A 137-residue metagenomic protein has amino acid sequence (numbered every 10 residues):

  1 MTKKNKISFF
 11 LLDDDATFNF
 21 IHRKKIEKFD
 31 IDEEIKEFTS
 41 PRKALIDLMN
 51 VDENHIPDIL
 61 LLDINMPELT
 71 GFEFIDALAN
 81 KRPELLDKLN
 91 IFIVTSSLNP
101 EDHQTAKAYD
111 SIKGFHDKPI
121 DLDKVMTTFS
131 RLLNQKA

Functional and structural regions predicted by a protein language model:
I7-T17, H22-I26: Conserved acidic segment of CheY-like receiver
E37-I46, G71: Helix N-cap/capping motif at the beta->alpha junctions
I46, F72-L85: Short amphipathic alpha-helix used as the core "switch/output" element in two-component signaling
N54-L61: Active-site beta3 strand of CheY-like receiver
M66: Receiver (REC) domain active-site loop signature in two-component systems and cognate sites in sensor histidine kinases
E73, K88-L89, L98-F115, T127: Alpha4 helix (beta4-alpha4-beta5 surface) of REC/receiver domains from two-component response regulators
V94-T95: Hydrophobic/aromatic residues positioned on beta-strands within the core alpha/beta folds
I120-F129: C-terminal output helix
